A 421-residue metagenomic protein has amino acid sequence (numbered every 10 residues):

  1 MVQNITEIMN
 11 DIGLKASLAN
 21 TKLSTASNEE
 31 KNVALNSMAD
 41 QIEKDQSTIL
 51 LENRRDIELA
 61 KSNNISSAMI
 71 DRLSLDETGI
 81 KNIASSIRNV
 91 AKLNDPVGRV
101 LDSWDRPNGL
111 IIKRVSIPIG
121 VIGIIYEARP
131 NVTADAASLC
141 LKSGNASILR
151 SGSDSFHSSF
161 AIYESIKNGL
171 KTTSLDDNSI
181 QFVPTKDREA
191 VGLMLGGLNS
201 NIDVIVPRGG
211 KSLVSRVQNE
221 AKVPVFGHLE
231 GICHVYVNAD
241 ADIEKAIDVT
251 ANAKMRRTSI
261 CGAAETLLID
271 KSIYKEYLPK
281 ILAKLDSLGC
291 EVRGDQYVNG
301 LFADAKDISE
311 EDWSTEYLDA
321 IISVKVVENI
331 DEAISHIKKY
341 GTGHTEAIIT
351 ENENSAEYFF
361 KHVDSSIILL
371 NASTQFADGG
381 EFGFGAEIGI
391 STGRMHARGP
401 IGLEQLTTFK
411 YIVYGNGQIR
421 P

Functional and structural regions predicted by a protein language model:
M1-I112: N-terminal Rossmann-like NAD(P)+-binding subdomain of aldehyde/semialdehyde dehydrogenases
A19-T25, L267-I269, D319-E328, G343-I348: Short, well-ordered beta-strand elements within core beta-sheets of diverse protein domains
A26-N32, T173-I180, R257-A263, E291-Y297 (+2 more regions): Flexible, glycine/charged-enriched surface loops at secondary-structure junctions
V33, S335-R420: C-terminal core of ALDH-fold dehydrogenases
K92, V100-E244: Rossmann-like NAD(P) dinucleotide-binding subdomain of oxidoreductase/dehydrogenase enzymes
A128-S143, S165, G169-T172, V214-D319 (+1 more regions): ALDH superfamily catalytic-core signature
Y236-D240, L268-K271, V327, I349-E351 (+1 more regions): Short beta-strand-to-turn element immediately C-terminal to the catalytic PLP-Schiff-base lysine in fold type I
